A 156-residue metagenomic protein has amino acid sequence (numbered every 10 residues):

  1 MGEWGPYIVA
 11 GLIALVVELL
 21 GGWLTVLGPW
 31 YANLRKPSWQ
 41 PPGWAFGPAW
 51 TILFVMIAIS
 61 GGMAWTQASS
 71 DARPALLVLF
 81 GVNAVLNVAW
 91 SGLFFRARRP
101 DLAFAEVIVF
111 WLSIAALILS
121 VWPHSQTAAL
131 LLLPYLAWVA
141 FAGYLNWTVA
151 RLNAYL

Functional and structural regions predicted by a protein language model:
M1-W23: N-terminal signal-anchor transmembrane alpha helix
W4-I8, L12, P48, L76-G81 (+2 more regions): Hydrophobic alpha-helical transmembrane segments
T25-P42, V149-A150, Y155-L156: Cytosolic, membrane-interface loops and tails of multi-pass inner-membrane proteins
P41-V55, R99-F110: Membrane-interface loop-to-helix entry segments
V55-S91: Helix-adjacent hinge/juxtasegments
F80-W90, F104-L117, L132-V139: Hydrophobic alpha-helical segments of small multi-pass membrane proteins
F94-R99, A115-L130: Membrane-helix boundary connector in multi-pass membrane proteins
H124-L156: Terminal transmembrane helical module of multi-pass membrane proteins
